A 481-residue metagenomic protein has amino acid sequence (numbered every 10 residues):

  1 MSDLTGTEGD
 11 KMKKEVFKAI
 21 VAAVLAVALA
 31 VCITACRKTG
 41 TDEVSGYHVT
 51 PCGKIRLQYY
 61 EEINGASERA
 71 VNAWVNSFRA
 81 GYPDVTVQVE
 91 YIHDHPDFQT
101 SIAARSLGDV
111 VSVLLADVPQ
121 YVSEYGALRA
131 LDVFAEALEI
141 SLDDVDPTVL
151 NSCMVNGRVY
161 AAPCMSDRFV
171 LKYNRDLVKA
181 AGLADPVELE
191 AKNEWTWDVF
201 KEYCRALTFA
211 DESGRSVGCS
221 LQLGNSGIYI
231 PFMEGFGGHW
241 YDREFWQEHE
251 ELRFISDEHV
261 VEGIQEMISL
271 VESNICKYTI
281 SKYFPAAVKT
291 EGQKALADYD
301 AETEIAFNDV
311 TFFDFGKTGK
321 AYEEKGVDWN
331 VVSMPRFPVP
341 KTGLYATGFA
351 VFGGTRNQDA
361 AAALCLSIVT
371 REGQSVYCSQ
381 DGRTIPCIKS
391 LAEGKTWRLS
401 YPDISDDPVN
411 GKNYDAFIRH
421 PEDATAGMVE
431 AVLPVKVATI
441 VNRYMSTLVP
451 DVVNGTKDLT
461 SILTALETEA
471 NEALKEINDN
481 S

Functional and structural regions predicted by a protein language model:
S2-G6, M12-A22, L29-Y125, E136-L142 (+9 more regions): Conserved N-terminal structural module of periplasmic/extracytoplasmic solute-binding proteins
E90-T100, N193-V199, I280-A301: Short helix-initiation/N-cap motifs at beta->coil->alpha
I102-V113, A127-R129, A295, D300-T311: Alpha-to-beta junction loops
L114-V170, K179, D198, D328-P335 (+2 more regions): Hinge/lid segment of periplasmic solute-binding proteins
D117-S123, F312-G326: A ligand-binding cleft/hinge motif common to bilobed small-molecule-binding domains
N156-C164, F169, K179, T196-R253 (+2 more regions): Extracytoplasmic/periplasmic solute-binding protein
C204, W246-K289, M334: Glycine-centered hinge/linker elements that transmit conformational signals in sensory and ligand-binding systems
G316-E324, P338-G343, A350-R443: C-terminal lobe and pocket-closing loops of periplasmic/extracytoplasmic Venus-flytrap solute-binding proteins
